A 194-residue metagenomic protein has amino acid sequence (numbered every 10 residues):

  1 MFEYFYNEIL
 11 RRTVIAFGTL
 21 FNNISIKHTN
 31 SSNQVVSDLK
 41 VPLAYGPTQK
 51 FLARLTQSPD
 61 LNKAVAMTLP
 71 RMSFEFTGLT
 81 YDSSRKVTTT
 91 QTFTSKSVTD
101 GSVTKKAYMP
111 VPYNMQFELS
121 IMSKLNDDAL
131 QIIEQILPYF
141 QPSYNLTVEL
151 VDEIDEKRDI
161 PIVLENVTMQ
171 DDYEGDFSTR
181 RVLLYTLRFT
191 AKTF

Functional and structural regions predicted by a protein language model:
M1-N30, Y81-R85, S95-E156: Charged, amphipathic alpha-helical segments and their flanking helix caps
M1-T92: Small/polar-rich, solvent-exposed N-terminal microdomains that initiate assembly or binding
K50-R54, S95-G101, E165-M169: A short linear-motif detector with a strong N-terminal bias
P59-A64, G101-M109, D172-T179: Catalytic micro-motifs at enzyme active sites that drive phosphoryl/nucleotidyl and oxygen chemistry
M67-P70, M115-Q116, L183: Short, well-ordered loop/turn elements at secondary-structure boundaries
S73, Q116-S120, T186-R188: Beta-strand secondary-structure signal
T77, S120-K124, T190-F194: Solvent-exposed residues in well-ordered beta-strands and their adjoining turns, especially edge/terminal strands
M109-N114, Q131, F140-F194: Acidic-leaning, charged glycine-interspersed low-complexity segments
